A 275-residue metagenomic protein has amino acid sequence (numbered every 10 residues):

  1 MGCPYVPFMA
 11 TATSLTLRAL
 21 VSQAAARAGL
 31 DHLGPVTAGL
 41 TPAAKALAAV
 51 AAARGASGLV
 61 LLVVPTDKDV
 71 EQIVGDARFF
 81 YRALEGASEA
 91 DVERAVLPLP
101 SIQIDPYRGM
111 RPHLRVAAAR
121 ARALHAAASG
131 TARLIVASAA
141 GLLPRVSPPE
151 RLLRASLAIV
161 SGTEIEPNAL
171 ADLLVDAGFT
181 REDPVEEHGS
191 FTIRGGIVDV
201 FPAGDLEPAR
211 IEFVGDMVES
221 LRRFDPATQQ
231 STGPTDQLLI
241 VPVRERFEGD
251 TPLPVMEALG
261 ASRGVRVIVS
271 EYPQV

Functional and structural regions predicted by a protein language model:
G2-V275: ASCE RecA-like P-loop NTPase motor cores that couple ATP hydrolysis to mechanical translocation on nucleic acids
